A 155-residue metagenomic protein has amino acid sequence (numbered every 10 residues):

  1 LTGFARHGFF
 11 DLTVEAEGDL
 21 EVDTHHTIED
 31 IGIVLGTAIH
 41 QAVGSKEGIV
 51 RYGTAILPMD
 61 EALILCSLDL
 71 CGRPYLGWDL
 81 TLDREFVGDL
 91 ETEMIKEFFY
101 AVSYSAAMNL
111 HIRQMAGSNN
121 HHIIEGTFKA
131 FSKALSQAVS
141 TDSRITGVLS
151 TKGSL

Functional and structural regions predicted by a protein language model:
L1-L155: Structural preference for solvent-exposed beta-strand-turn elements and adjacent flexible terminal/loop segments within
